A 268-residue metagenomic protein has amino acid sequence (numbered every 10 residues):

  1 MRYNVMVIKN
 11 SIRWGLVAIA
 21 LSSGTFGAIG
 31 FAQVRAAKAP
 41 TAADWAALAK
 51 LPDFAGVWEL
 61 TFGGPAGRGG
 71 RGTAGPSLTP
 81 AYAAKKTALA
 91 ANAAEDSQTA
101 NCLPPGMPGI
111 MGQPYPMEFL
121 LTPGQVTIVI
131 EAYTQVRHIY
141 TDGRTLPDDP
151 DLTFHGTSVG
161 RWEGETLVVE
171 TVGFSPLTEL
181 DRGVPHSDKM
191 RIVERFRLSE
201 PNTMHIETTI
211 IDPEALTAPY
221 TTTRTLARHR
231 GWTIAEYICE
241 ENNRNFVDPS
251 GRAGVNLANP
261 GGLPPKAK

Functional and structural regions predicted by a protein language model:
R2-Y3, V7-V17, G24-K268: PEST-like low-complexity, intrinsically disordered acidic/proline/serine-rich tracts that flank trafficking/processing
